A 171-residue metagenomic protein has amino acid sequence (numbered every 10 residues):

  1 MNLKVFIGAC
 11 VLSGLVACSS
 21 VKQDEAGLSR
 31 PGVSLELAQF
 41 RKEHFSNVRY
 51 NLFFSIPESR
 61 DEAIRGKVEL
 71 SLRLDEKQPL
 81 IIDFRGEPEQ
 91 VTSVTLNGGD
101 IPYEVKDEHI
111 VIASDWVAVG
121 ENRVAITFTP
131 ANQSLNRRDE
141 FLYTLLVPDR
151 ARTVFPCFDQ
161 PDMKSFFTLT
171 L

Functional and structural regions predicted by a protein language model:
M1-I7: Bacterial N-terminal signal peptides that target proteins for export
C10-S19: Hydrophobic h-region of N-terminal signal peptides that target proteins for export in Gram-negative bacteria
C18-R65, T92, N136-E140, C157-P161: N-terminal, polar/Ser/Thr-rich
F53-S55, L70, D100-I101, I112-W116 (+1 more regions): Beta-strand-rich interaction surfaces with strong enrichment in secreted/lumenal proteins
S59, D75, V105, V117-V119 (+1 more regions): Surface-exposed coil/turn segments at beta-strand junctions on protein surfaces, enriched
K67-P88, D159, S165-L171: Surface-exposed beta-strand/loop patches in extracellular or lumenal glycoproteins
R85-Y143: A surface-exposed beta-strand-loop module
T127-L171: Extended, low-hydrophobicity, Ser/Thr/Pro/Gly-biased non-transmembrane segments
